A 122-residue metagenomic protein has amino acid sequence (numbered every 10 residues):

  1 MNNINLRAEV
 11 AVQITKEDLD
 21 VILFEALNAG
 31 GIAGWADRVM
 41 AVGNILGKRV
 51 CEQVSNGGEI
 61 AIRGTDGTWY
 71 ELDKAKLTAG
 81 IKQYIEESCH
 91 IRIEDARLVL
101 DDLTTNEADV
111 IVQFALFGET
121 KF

Functional and structural regions predicted by a protein language model:
M1-R63: Long, contiguous N-terminal structural blocks used for assembly/anchoring
R38, S88-V99, D109: Polyanionic, low-complexity intrinsically disordered segments
T65-G67: Glycine-centered tight beta-turn/hairpin loop motif at sheet-sheet or coil-to-beta transitions
L72-A75, A79-Q83: Acidic, low-complexity, intrinsically disordered interaction modules
D101-F122: Short, compact, well-ordered microdomains
